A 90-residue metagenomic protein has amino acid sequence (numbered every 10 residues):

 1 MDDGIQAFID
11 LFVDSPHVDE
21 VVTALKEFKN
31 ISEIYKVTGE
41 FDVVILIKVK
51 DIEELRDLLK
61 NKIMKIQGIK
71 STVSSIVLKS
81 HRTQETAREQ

Functional and structural regions predicted by a protein language model:
M1-Q90: A compositional/biophysical signature of low hydrophobicity enriched in polar/charged and small residues
